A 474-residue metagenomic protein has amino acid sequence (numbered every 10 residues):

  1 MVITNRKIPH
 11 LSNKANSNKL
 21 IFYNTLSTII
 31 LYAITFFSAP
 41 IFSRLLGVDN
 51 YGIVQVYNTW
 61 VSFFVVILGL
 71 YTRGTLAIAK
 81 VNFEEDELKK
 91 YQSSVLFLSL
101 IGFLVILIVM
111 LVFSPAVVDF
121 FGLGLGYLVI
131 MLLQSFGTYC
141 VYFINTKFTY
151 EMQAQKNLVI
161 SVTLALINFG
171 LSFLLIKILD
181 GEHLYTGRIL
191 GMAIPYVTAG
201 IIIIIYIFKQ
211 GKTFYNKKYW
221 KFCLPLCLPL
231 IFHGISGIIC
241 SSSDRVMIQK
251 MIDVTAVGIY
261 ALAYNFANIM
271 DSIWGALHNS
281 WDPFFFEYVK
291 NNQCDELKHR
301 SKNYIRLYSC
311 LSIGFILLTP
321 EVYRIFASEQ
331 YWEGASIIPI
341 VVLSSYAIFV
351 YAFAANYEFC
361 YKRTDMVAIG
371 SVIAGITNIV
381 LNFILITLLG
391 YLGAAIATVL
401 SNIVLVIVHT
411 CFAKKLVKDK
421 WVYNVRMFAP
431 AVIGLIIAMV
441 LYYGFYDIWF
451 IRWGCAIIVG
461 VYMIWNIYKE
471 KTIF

Functional and structural regions predicted by a protein language model:
V2, I29, G69, G74 (+6 more regions): Alpha-helical transmembrane segments of multi-pass membrane transport and lipid-handling proteins
V2-K14, E182-G191, G200-S241, S280 (+2 more regions): Interhelical loop/hinge segments that connect adjacent transmembrane helices in multipass membrane
V2-N5, N13-R73, F103, L107-L111 (+5 more regions): Signature of the first transmembrane helix
L46-V56, N82-S94, L104-L132, F136 (+3 more regions): Membrane-interface helix-capping segments at transmembrane helix termini in multi-pass transporters
L68-E85, A263-C294, K298-I305, A355-C360: Helix-loop junctions and terminal segments of transmembrane helices in multi-pass membrane transport/translocation
E84, G137-V159, G211, V342-I373 (+1 more regions): Membrane-interface junctions at transmembrane-helix termini in multi-pass inner-membrane proteins
V129, L158-K209, V372-T377, Y391-F412 (+1 more regions): Hydrophobic alpha-helical transmembrane segments
A374, Y423-F474: Transmembrane alpha-helical segments of multi-pass transport proteins
